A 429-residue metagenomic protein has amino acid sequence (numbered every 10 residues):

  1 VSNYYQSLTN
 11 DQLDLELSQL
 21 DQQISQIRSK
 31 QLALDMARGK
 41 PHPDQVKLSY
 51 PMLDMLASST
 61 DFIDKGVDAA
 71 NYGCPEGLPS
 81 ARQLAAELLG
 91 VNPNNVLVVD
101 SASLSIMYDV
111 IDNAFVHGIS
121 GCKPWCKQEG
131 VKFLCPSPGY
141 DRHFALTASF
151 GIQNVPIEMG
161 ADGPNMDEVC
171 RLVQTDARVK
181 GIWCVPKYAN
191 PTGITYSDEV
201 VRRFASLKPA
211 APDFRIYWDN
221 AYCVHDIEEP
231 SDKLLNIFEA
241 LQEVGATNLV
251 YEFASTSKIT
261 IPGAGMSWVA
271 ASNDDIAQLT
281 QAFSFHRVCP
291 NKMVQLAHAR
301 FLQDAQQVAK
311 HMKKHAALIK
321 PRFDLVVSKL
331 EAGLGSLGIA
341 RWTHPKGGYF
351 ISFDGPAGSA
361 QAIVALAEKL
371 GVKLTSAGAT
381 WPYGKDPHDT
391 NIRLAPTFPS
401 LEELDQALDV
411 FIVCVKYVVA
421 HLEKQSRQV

Functional and structural regions predicted by a protein language model:
S2-E76, A86-E87, K369-V372: N-terminal "arm"/small-domain region of PLP-dependent enzymes with the aminotransferase-like
G39-P43, S103-L104, G139-D141, D162 (+8 more regions): Short, solvent-exposed loop/turn segments at secondary-structure junctions
D61-F62, V67-P212, C223-G245, A360 (+2 more regions): Conserved core of the PLP fold type I
V99, E239-K320, A420: Conserved core segment of the aminotransferase class I/II
K313-V327, I339-D354: Conserved glycine-rich beta-strand-loop-beta hairpin in the small C-terminal domain of fold type I
S352-G358, L374-C414: Conserved PLP-binding active-site segment of the aspartate aminotransferase-like
I363-K369, A407-I412: Short amphipathic alpha-helices in soluble, non-transmembrane regions that often serve as interface/regulatory elements
